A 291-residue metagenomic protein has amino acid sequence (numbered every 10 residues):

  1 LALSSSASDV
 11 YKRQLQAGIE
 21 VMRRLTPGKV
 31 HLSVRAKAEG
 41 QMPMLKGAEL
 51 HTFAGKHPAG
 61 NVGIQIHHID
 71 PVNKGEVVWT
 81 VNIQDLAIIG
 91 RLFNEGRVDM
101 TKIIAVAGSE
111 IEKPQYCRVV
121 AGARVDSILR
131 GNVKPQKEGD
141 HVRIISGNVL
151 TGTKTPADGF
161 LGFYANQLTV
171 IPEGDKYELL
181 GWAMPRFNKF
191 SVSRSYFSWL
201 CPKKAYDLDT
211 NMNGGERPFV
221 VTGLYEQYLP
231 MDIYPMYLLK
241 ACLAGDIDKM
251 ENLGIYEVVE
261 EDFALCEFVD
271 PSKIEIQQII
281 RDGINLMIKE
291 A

Functional and structural regions predicted by a protein language model:
A2-A7, Y11: Single conserved hydrophobic/aromatic residue that forms the stacking wall/gate of nucleotide- or nucleobase-binding
L15: Gly/Ser/Thr-rich active-site loops/lids in small-molecule metabolic enzymes that frequently grip phosphoryl groups
M22-L25, L92-G96, G131, P135 (+2 more regions): Change "in soluble alpha/beta enzymes" to "in soluble alpha/beta proteins
L25-E138, V142-A183, K189-V192, Y196-S198: Hydrophobic alpha-helical positions that pack around
N148-A291: Gly/Ser/Thr/Ala-enriched C-terminal appendages of enzymes
